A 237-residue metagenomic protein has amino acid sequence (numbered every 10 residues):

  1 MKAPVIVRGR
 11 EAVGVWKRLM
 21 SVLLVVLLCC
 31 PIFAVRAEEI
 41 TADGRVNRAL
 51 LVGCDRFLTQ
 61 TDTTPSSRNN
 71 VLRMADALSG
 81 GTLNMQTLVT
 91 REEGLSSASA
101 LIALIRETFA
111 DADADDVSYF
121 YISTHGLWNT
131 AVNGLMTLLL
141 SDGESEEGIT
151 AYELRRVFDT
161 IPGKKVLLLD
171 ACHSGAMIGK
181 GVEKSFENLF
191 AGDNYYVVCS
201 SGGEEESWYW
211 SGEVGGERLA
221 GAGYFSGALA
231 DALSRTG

Functional and structural regions predicted by a protein language model:
M1-V15: N-terminal secretory signal peptides that target proteins for export/translocation
E11-V26: Sec-dependent N-terminal signal peptides
R18, L28-G134: Boundary/activation segment at the start of structured domains
G53, M74, K165-G237: Active-site-proximal C-terminal subdomain of hydrolase catalytic domains
T64-N69, L95-I102, S145-Y152, G216-Y224: Soluble non-cytosolic domains of exported or imported proteins
S66, H125-I161, T236: A short, glycine/acidic-enriched catalytic loop
A75, I102-A114, A151-P162, V182-A191: Mature extracellular/periplasmic domains of secretome proteins
D76-L83, R106-D113, D159, G163 (+3 more regions): Sec-exported extracytoplasmic/periplasmic mature domains
